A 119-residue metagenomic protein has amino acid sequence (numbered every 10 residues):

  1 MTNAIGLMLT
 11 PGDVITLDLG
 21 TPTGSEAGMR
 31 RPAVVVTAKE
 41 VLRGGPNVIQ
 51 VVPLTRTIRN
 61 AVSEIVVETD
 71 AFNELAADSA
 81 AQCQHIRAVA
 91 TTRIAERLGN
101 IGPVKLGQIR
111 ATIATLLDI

Functional and structural regions predicted by a protein language model:
M1-I119: Conserved functional hotspots at enzyme active or ligand-binding sites that engage polyanionic ligands
